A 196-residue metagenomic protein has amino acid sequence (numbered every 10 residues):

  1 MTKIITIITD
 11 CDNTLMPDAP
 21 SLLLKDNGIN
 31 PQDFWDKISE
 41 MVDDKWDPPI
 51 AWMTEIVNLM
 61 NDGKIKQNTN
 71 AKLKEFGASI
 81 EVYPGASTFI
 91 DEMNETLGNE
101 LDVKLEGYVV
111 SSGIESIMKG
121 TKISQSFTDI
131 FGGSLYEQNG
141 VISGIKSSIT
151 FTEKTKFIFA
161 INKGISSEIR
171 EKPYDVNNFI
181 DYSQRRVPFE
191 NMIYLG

Functional and structural regions predicted by a protein language model:
M1-T2, L101, Q184-F189: Flexible, charged surface loops at secondary-structure boundaries
T2-V141: Alpha-helical substrate-recognition element adjacent to the catalytic core
W46-I56, S147-T155, R170-N177: Noncatalytic linker/hinge segments flanking ATPase motor cores
D129-I169: Histidine/lysine/aspartate-rich catalytic loop segments that bind and position anionic ligands
K154-G196: Conserved Lys-Pro-Asp/Glu-containing loop-to-beta segment of HAD-superfamily phosphomonoesterases, centered on
